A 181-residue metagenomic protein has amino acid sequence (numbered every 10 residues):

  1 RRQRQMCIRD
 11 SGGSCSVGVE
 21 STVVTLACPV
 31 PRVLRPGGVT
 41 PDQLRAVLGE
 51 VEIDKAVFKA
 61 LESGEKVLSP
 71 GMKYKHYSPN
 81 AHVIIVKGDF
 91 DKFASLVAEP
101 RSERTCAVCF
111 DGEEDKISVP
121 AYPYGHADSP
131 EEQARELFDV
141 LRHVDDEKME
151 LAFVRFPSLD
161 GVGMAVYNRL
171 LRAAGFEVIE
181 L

Functional and structural regions predicted by a protein language model:
R2-I8: Short, small-residue-biased leader/transition segments that mark boundaries at the very start of proteins
Q3, P31-L34, N168: Short, intrinsically disordered low-complexity segments
R9-A94: Glycine-rich, Lys/Arg-enriched anion-binding loops that position phosphate/diphosphate groups for phosphoryl
E65-G175: A C-terminal functional module that forms or caps the active site or interfaces directly with catalytic machinery
V178-L181: Short, flexible loop segments at boundaries between secondary-structure elements
